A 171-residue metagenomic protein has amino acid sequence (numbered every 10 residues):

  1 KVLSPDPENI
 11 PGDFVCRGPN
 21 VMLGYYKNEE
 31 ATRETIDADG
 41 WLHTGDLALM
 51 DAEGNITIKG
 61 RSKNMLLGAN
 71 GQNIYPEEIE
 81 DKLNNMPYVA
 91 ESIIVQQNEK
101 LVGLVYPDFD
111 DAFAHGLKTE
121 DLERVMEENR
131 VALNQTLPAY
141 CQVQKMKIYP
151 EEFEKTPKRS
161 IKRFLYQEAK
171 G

Functional and structural regions predicted by a protein language model:
K1-I10, N98-K100, D111-L117: Conserved adenylate-forming
V2-G68: Conserved ATP-binding/catalytic segment of the ANL
L3, T57, I74, T156 (+1 more regions): Generic structural signal for well-ordered beta-strand positions
V21, N55-N84, D111-D121, L137-V143: Adenylate-forming
L47, N85-F109, N134: C-terminal boundary motif of the adenylate-forming
G54, L83, G103, M146 (+1 more regions): Residue-level signal for inorganic ion chemistry
N64-L66, G103-D111, Y149-T156: Short, hydrophobic beta-strand segments
E91, E99, R130-G171: Conserved C-terminal "lid"/linker of ANL adenylate-forming enzymes
